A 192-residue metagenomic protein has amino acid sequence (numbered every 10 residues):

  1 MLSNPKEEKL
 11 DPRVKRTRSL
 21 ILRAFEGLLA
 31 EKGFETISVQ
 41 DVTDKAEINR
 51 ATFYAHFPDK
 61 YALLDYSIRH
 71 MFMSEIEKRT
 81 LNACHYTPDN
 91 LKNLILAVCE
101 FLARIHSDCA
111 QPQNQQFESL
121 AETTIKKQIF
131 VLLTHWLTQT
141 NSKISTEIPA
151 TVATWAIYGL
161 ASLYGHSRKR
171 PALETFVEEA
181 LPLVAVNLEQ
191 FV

Functional and structural regions predicted by a protein language model:
M1-K32, D41, K45: Basic, helix-initiating cap at the start of DNA-binding domains
M1-L2, L163-V192: C-terminal peripheral helix-coil segments that are non-catalytic and often amphipathic
L20-K32, S74, K78, N82 (+1 more regions): Solvent-exposed, amphipathic alpha-helical segments
I21, F57, L64, I68: DNA major-groove recognition helix of helix-turn-helix
L28-A62: Helix-turn-helix
S38-V39, I68-I76: Short, basic, alpha-helical segments at the C-terminal edge of helix-turn-helix-like DNA-binding modules
T80-S107: Hydrophobic alpha-helical connector segments
N93, N114-W155, A185, E189: Amphipathic alpha-helical packing segments from all-alpha helical-bundle domains
